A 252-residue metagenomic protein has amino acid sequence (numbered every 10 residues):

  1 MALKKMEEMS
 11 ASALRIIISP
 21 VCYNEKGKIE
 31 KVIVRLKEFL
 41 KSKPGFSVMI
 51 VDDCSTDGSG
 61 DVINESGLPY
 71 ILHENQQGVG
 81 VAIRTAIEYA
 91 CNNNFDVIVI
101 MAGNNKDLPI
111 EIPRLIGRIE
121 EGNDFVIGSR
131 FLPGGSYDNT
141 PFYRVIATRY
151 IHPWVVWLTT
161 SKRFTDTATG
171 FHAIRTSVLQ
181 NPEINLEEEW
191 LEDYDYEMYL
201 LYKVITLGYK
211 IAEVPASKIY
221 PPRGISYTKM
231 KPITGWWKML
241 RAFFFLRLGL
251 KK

Functional and structural regions predicted by a protein language model:
M1-L14, S161, N185-K252: Hydrophobic helical membrane-anchoring modules
M1-R35: N-proximal low-complexity "stem/linker" segments adjacent to membrane-targeting elements
P20, P44-S55: Short beta-strand/loop segment that forms part of the nucleotide-sugar
V34-G45: Short, acidic, metal-binding catalytic loop of nucleotide-sugar glycosyltransferases
M49, G60-N93: Conserved donor nucleotide-binding strand/loop of the catalytic core
D52-G60, N105: A conserved acidic beta->alpha catalytic loop
N75-Q77, V81-Y89, P109-Y194, P221-M230 (+1 more regions): Acceptor/aglycone-binding surface of glycosyltransferases and processive sugar-polymer synthases
F95-K106: Short beta-strand-to-loop acidic/aromatic patch adjacent to the donor-nucleotide binding site
